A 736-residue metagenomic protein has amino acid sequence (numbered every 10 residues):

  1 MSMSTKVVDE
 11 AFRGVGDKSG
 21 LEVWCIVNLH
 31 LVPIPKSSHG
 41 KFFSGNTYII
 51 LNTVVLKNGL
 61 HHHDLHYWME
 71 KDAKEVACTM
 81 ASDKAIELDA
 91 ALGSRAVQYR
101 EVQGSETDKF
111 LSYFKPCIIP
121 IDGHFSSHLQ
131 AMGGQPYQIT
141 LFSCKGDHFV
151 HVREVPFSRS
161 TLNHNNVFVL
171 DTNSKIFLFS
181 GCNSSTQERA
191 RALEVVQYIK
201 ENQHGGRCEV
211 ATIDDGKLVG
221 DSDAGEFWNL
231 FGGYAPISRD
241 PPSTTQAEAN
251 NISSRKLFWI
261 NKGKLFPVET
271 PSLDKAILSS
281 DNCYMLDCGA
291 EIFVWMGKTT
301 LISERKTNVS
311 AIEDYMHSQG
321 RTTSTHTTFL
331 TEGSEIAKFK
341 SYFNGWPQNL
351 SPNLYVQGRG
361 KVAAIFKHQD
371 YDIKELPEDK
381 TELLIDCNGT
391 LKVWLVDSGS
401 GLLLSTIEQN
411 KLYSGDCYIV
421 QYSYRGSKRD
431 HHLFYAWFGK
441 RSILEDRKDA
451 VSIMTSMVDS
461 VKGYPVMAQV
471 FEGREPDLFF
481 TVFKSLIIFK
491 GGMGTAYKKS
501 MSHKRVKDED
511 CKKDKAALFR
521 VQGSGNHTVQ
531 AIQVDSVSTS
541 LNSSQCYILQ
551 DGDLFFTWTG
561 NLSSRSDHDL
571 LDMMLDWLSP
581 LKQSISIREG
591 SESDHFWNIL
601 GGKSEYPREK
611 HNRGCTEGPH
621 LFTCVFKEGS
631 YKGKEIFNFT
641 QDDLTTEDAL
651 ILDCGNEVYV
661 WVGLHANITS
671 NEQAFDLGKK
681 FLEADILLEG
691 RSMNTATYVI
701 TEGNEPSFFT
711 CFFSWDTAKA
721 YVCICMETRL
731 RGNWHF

Functional and structural regions predicted by a protein language model:
M1-F736: Long, low-complexity regulatory segments enriched in Ser/Thr/Pro/Gly and acidic residues
